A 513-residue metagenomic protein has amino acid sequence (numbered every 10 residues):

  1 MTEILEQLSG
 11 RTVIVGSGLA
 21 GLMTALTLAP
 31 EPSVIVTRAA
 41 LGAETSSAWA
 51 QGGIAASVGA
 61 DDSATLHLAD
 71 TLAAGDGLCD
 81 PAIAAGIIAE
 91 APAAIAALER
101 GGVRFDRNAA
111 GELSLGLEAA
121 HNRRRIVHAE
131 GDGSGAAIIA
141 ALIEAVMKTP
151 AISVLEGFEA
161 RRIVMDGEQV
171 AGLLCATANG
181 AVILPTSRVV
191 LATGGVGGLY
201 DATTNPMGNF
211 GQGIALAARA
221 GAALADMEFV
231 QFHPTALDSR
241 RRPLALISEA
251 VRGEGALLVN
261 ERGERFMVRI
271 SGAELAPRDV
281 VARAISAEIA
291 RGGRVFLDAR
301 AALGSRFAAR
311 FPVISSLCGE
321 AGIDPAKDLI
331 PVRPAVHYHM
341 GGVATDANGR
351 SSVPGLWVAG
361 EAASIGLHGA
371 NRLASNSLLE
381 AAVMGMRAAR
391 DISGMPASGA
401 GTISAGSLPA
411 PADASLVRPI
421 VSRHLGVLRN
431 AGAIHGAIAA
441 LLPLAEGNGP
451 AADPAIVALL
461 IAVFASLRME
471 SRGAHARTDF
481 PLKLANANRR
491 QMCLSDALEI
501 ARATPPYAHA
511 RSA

Functional and structural regions predicted by a protein language model:
M1-R11, T27, A40-G42, A50-A55 (+8 more regions): Glycine- and aromatic-enriched mobile tails/lids
R11-I35: N-terminal Rossmann-like FAD-binding beta1-loop-alpha1 element of flavoenzymes
V13-V15, L184-G194: Short hydrophobic core segments
A39-L72, D76, R242-A245: Conserved N-terminal glycine-rich FAD pyrophosphate-binding loop of Rossmann-like flavoproteins
C79-P92, I126-E144, L155, T203-G211 (+3 more regions): Short beta-strand to alpha-helix junction loop
G101-G180, A192, D201, A236-D238 (+1 more regions): Conserved redox-cofactor binding core of oxidoreductases
R162-A178, I183, I323-L367: FAD-site-proximal beta/loop scaffold in flavoenzymes
L216, A222-I330, A382, D391-A397: An anion/pyrophosphate-binding glycine-rich loop and adjacent beta-alpha core in soluble alpha-beta enzymes
